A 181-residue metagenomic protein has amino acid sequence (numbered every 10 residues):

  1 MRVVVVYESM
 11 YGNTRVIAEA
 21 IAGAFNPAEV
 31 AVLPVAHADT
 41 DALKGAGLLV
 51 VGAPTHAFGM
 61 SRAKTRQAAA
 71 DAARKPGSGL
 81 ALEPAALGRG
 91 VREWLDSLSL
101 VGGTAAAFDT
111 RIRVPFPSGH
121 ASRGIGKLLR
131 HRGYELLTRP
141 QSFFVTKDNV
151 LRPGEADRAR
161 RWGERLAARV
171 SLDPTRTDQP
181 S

Functional and structural regions predicted by a protein language model:
R2, E29, T104, E135: Residues at the starts of beta-strands that form the adenosine-phosphate
R2-P27: N-terminal beta1-alpha1 ligand-phosphate binding loop
Y11, R111-F116, F144-K147: Short histidine/acidic/glycine/proline-rich micro-motifs that form metal- and phosphate-coordinating active-site loops
E19, G23, K127, H131 (+1 more regions): Short, well-ordered alpha-helices that flank and scaffold nucleotide-derived cofactor binding pockets
A28-A36: Short gly/ser/thr-rich secondary-structure transition/capping motifs
V35-R132: Helix-loop-strand module that forms the ligand-binding subsite of alpha/beta enzymes
R130-S181: Glycine-rich phosphate/pyrophosphate-binding loop and the adjoining helix
